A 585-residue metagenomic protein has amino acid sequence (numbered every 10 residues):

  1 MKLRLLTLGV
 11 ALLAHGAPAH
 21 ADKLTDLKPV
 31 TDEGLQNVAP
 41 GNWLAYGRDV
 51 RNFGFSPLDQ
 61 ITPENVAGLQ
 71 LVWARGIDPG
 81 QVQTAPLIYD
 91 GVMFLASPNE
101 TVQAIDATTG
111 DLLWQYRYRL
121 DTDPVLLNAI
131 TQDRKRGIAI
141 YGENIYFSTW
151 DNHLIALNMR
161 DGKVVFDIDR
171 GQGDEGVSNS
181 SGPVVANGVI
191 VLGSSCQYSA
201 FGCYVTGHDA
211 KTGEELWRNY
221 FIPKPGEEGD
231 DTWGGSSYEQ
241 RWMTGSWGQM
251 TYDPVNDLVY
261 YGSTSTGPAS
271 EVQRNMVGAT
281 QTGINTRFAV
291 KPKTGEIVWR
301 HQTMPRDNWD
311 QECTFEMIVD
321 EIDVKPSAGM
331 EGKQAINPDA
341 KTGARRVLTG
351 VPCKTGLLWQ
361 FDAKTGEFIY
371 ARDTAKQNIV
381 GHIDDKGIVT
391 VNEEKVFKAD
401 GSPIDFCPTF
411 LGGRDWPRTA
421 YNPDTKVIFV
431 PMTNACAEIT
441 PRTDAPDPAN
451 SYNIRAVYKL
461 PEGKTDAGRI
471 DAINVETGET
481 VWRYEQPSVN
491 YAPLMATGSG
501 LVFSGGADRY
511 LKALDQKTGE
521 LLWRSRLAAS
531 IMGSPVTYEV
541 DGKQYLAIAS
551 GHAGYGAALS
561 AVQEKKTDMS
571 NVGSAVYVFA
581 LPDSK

Functional and structural regions predicted by a protein language model:
T7-H15: Bacterial N-terminal signal peptides
D22-I77, Q81, D111-L127, K163-Q172 (+11 more regions): Aromatic (tryptophan-biased) beta-strands that constitute blades/sheets of beta-rich domains
W43-G47, P79-T101, L127-L154, S178-G202 (+6 more regions): Repeat-blade elements of multi-bladed beta-propeller folds
A104-L112, R136-D169, E175-F221, L358 (+1 more regions): Hydrophobic or amphipathic alpha-helical targeting/insertion segments
I318-A375, I379-V380, K398-T409, R414 (+2 more regions): Phosphate/diphosphate-binding loops
V536-K585: Blade-level signature of beta-propeller repeat domains, shared across WD40, Kelch, NHL, RCC1 and BNR/Asp-box propellers
